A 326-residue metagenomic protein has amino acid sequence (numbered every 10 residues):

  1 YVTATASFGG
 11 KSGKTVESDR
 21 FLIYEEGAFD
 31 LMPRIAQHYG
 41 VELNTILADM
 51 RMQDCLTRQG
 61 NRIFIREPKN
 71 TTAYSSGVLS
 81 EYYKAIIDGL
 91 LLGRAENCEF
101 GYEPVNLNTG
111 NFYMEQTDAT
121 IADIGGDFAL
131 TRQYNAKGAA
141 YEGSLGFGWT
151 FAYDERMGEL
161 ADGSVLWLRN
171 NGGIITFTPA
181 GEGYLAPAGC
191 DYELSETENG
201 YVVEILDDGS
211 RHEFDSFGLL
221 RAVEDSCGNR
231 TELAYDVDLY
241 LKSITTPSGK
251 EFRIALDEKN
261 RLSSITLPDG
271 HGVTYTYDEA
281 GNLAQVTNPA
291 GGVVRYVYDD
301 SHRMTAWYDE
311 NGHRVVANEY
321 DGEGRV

Functional and structural regions predicted by a protein language model:
T5, E42-G77: Extracellular LysM carbohydrate-binding repeats and other cell-envelope/extracellular binding modules
T5-S12: Short, solvent-exposed loop/turn segments at the edges of extracellular beta-sandwich modules
T15-N44, N61: Primarily a LysM-type cell-wall glycan-binding module
K69-D191, D309-V326: Short secondary-structure "cap/edge" segments that initiate or terminate local elements
Q116, L130-T131, F177-P179, S195-T197 (+6 more regions): Aromatic-rich beta-strand edge motifs centered on tyrosine
R169-N171, I205-D208, S216, A222-G228 (+4 more regions): Beta-turn initiation residues at beta-strand->coil junctions
A186-G209: Extended, loop-rich substrate-binding clefts of extracytoplasmic carbohydrate-active enzymes
